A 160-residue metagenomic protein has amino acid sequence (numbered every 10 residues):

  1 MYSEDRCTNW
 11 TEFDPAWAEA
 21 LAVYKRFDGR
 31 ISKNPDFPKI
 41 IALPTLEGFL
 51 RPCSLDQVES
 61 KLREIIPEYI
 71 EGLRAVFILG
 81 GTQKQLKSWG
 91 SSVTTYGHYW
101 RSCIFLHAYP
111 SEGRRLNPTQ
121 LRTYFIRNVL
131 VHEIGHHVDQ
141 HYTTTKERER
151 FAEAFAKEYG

Functional and structural regions predicted by a protein language model:
M1-E64, D139: N-terminal low-structure segments adjacent to metalloprotease catalytic domains across cellular compartments
S54, T123, R127, R148: Hydrophobic (often cysteine-bearing) scaffold residues that line and stabilize catalytic clefts of nucleotide/cofactor
L62-P67, R122: Residues that cap or delimit alpha-helices
I66-R74: Short secondary-structure junctions
L73-Q83: A short acidic/basic microdomain associated with nuclease active sites
Q83-Y124: Active-site scaffold of zinc-dependent metalloenzymes
N128-H141: Active-site recognition of the HExxH zinc-binding catalytic motif
K146-G160: Post-HExxH zinc-binding segment in Zn-dependent metallohydrolases
